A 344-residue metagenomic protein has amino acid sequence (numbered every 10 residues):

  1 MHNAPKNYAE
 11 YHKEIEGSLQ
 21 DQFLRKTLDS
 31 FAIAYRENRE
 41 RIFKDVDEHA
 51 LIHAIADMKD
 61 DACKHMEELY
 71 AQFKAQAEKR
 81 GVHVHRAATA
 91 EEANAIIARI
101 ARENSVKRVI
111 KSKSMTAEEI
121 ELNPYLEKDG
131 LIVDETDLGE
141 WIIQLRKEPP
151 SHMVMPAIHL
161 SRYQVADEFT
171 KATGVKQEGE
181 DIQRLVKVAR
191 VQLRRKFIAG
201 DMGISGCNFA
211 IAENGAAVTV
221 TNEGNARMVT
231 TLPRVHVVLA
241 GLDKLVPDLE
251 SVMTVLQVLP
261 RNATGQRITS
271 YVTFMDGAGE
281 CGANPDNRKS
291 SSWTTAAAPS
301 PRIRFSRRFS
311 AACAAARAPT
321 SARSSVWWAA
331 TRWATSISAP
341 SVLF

Functional and structural regions predicted by a protein language model:
M1-R304: The feature marks the mature, well-folded catalytic cores of soluble enzymes
I268, F309-A311: Extended alpha-helical targeting/anchoring segments, especially N-terminal organellar/secretory targeting helices
G282-F309, P319, S324-F344: Ferredoxin-type iron-sulfur electron-transfer modules in oxidoreductases and energy-metabolism complexes
